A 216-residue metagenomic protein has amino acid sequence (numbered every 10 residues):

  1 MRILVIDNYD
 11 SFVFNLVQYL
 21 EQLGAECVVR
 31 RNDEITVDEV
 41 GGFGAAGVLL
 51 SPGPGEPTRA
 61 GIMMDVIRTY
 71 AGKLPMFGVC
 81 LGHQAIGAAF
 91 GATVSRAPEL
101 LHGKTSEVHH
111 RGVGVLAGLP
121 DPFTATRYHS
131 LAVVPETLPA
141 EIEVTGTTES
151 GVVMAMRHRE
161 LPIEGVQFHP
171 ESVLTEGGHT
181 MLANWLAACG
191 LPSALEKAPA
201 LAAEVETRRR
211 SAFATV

Functional and structural regions predicted by a protein language model:
M1-G72, E176, A183-V216: N-terminal beta1-alpha1 cap of cysteine-dependent amidohydrolase-like domains
R2, E26, A46, P75-F77 (+3 more regions): Structural signature of beta-strand start/N-cap positions in the alpha/beta core of ABC transporter nucleotide-binding
V5, T126-R127, Q167: Short beta-strand segments
C27-V29, V94, V144: Generic structural signal for residues in well-ordered beta-strands
F43-G118, P122, L182-A183: Cysteine-nucleophile active-site neighborhood
C80, H129, H169: Histidine-centered divalent metal-coordination motifs
G112-E160: Catalytic beta-strand/loop cores that center a nucleophilic Ser/Cys/Thr and support acyl-enzyme chemistry
E149-P192: A glycine-centered loop/beta-turn motif at secondary-structure junctions
